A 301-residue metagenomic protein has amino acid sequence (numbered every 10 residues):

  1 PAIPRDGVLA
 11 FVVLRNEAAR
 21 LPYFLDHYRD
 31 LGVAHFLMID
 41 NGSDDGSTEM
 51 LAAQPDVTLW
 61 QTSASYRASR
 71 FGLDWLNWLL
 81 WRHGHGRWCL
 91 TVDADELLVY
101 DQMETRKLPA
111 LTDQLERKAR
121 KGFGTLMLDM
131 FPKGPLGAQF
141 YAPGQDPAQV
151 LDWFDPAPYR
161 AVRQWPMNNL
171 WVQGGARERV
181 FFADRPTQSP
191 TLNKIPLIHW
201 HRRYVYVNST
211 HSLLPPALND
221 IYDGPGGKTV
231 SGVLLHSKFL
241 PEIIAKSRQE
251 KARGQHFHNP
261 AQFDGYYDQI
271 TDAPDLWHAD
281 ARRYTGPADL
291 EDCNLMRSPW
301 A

Functional and structural regions predicted by a protein language model:
P1-D26: N-proximal low-complexity "stem/linker" segments adjacent to membrane-targeting elements
R15-E17, N41-D44, Q54-D56, T62-S65 (+4 more regions): An acidic- and aromatic-residue-enriched active-site/binding cleft used to recognize and process polar
D26-H35: Short, acidic, metal-binding catalytic loop of nucleotide-sugar glycosyltransferases
V33, H85-G86, R117-K121: Short, high-confidence coil segments that cap the C-terminus of an alpha-helix and link into the following beta-strand
A34-G42: Short beta-strand/loop segment that forms part of the nucleotide-sugar
G46-T91, V99-T105: Active-site-proximal specificity loops/subdomain of glycosyltransferases
G72, Q102-A301: Catalytic-site signature of metal-activated, phosphate-bearing donor transferases, centered on the GT-A/GT-A-like
